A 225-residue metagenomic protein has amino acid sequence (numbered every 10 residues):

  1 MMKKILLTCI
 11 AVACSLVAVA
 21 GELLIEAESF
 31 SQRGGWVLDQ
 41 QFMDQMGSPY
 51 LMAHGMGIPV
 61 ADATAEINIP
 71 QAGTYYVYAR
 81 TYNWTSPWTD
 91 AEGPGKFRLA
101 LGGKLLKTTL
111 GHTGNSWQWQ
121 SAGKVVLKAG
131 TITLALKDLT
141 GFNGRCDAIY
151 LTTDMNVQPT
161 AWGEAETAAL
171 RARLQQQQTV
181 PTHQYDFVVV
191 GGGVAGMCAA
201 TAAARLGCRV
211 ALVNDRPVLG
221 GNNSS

Functional and structural regions predicted by a protein language model:
M1-I5: Positively charged n-region of N-terminal signal peptides that target proteins for export
I10-V19: Hydrophobic h-region of N-terminal signal peptides that target proteins for export in Gram-negative bacteria
A20-V180: Extracytoplasmic
Y82, G192, D215: Cofactor-binding loop segments of dinucleotide-utilizing enzymes, especially the Rossmann-like FAD- and NAD(P)+-binding
P181-G193: Beta1/beta-strand and adjacent pyrophosphate-binding region of the FAD-binding site in flavoprotein oxidoreductases
G196: N-terminal Rossmann-fold NAD(P) dinucleotide-binding loop
R205-N223: Glycine-rich FAD pyrophosphate-binding loop
